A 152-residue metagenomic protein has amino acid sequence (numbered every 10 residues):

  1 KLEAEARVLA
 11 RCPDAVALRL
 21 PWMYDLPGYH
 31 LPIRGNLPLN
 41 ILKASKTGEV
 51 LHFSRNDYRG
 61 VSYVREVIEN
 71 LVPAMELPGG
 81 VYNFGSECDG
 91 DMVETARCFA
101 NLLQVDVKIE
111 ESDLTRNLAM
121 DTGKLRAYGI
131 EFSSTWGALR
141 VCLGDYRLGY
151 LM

Functional and structural regions predicted by a protein language model:
L2-A6: Active-site helix adjacent to the Tyr-X3-Lys
R7-Y58, E66: NAD(P)-dependent short-chain dehydrogenase/reductase
A10-A15, T47, M75-G80, N101-V105 (+1 more regions): Short glycine/proline-enriched coil/turn segments at helix->beta-strand junctions
K46, R65-E76, R140-L143: Two-component system phosphotransfer/interaction surface
R59-S62, G90, M120, I130-S133: Residue-level signal for the nucleotide or nucleotide-sugar donor/cofactor binding architecture
I68-L71, E76-N117, D121-T122, Y150-M152: Mid/C-terminal beta-alpha module of Rossmann-like enzyme folds, strongest in SDR-family dehydrogenases/epimerases
T135-M152: Amphipathic terminal alpha-helices
